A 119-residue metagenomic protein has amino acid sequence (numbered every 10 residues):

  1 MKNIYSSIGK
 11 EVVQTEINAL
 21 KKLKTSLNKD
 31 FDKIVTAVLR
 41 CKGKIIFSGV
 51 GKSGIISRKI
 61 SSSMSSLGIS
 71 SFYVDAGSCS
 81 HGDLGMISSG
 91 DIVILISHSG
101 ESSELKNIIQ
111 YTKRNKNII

Functional and structural regions predicted by a protein language model:
M1-G43: An N-terminal, well-structured beta->alpha segment
L39-I119: Glycine-rich phosphate-binding loops that contact phosphosugars or nucleotide phosphates
